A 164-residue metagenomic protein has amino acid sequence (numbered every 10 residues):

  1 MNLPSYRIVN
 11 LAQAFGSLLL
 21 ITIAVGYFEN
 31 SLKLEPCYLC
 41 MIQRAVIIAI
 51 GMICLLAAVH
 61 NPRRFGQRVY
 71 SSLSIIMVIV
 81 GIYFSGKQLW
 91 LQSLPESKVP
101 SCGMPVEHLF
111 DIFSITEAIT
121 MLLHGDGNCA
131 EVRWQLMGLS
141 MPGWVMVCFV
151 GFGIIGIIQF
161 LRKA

Functional and structural regions predicted by a protein language model:
P4-F15, P62-F84, I154, I158: Interfacial segments of alpha-helical transmembrane regions
G16-S17, I21-E35, C54-A57, T120-M121: Immediate flanking context of iron-sulfur cluster ligation sites
I23-F28, V80-P95: C-terminal TM-helix exit segments that contain a strictly Trp-centered aromatic cap at the helix terminus
S31-Y38, W90, Q135: Membrane-interface helix caps and helix-loop-helix hairpins in membrane proteins
L34-R44, Y70, P100-G103: Non-cytosolic membrane-interface motifs at loop->transmembrane helix junctions
M41-A57, E107-D111: Iron-sulfur (Fe-S) cluster-binding segments and ferredoxin-like electron-carrier domains, especially [2Fe-2S]
S93-M137: Extracytosolic (periplasmic/ER-lumenal) interhelical loops and adjacent juxtamembrane/interface segments of multi-pass
M121-A164: A hydrophobic membrane-anchoring alpha-helix module
